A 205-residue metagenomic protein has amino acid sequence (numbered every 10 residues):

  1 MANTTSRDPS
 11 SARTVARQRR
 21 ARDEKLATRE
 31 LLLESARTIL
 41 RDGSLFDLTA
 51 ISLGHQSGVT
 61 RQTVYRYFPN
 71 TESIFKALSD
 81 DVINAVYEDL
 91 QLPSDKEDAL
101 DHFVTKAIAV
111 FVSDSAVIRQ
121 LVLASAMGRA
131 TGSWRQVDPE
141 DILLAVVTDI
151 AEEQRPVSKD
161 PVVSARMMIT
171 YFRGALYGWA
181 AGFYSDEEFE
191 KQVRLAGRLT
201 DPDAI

Functional and structural regions predicted by a protein language model:
M1-A16, A145-E152, A181-I205: C-terminal peripheral helix-coil segments that are non-catalytic and often amphipathic
M1-Q56, S73-K76: Basic, helix-initiating cap at the start of DNA-binding domains
L40, E72-V82, S125, R135 (+1 more regions): Alpha-helical DNA-contacting segments of helix-turn-helix folds
S57-F68: Short hydrophobic/aromatic patch on the recognition helix
F75, V110-W134, A145-T148, Y177-G178: Amphipathic alpha-helical segments used for helix-helix packing
L78-F103: Amphipathic alpha-helical linker/stalk segments
D101, T105, P161-I169, R173 (+1 more regions): Short, well-structured alpha-helical segments
G128-T170, R194-D201: Amphipathic alpha-helical packing segments from all-alpha helical-bundle domains
